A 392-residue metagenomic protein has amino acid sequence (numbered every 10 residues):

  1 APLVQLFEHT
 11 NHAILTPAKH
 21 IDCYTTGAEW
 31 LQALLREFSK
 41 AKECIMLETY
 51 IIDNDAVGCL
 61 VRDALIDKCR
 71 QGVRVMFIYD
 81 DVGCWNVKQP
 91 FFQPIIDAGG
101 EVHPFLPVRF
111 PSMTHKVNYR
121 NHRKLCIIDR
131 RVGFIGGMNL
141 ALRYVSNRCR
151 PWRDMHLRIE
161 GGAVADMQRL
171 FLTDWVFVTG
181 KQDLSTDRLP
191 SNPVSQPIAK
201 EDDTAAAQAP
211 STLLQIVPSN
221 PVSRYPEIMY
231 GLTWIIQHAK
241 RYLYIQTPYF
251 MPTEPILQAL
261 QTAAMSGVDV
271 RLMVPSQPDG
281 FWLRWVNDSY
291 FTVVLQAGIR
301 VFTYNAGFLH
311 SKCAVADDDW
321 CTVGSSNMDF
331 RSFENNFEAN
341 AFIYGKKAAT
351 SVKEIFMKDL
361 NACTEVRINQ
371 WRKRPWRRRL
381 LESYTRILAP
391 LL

Functional and structural regions predicted by a protein language model:
A1-Y230, W234, H238, T262 (+6 more regions): N-terminal localization/anchoring segments of enzymes in phospholipid and broader phosphate metabolism
I228, I236, T253-I256, L283 (+1 more regions): Hydrophobic alpha-helical segments and helix-packing faces
A239, Y249-R271, P275, G280: Helical hairpin unit composed of two closely spaced alpha helices linked by a short loop
Y242: Phosphate-/nucleic-acid-contacting segments
S266, V270-A316: A beta-strand-loop signature enriched in Asp, Gly, Thr, and Trp that corresponds to the sialidase/neuraminidase Asp-box
